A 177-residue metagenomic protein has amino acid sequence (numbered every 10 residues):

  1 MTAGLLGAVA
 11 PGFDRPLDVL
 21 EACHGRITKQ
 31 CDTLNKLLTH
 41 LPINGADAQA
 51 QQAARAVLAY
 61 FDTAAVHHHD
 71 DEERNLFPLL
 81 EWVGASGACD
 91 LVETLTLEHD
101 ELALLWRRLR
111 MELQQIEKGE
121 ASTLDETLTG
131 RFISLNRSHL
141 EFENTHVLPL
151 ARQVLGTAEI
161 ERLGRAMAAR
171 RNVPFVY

Functional and structural regions predicted by a protein language model:
M1-Y177: Small-residue-biased structural context
